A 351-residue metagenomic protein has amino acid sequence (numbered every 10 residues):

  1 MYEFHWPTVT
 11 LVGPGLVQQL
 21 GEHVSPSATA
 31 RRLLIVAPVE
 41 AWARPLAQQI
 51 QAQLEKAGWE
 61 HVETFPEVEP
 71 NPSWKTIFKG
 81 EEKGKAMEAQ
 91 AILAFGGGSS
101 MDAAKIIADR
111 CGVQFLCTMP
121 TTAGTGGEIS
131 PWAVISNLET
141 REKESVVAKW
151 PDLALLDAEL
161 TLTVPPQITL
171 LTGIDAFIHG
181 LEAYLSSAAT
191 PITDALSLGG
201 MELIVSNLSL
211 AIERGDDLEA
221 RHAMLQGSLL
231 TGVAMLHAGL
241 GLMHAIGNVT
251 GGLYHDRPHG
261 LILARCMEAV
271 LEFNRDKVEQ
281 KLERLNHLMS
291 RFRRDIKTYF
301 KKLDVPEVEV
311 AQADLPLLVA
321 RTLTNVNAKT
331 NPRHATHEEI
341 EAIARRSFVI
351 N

Functional and structural regions predicted by a protein language model:
M1-A91: ATP/NTP phosphate-donor binding region
T8, Q18, D109-I192, G200 (+1 more regions): A glycine/threonine-rich phosphate-anchoring loop and its flanking beta-alpha core in nucleotide/phosphate-binding
V17-L20, A43-L46, W74, S99-I106 (+2 more regions): Short glycine/serine/threonine-rich phosphate/pyrophosphate-binding segments that cradle anionic phosphate groups
G84-T121: A short, small-residue-rich loop immediately preceding and capping a beta-strand
G124, L229-P258, N327-K329: Glycine-rich phosphate/pyrophosphate-binding beta-alpha loops
M201-I246: Oxyanion-binding "anion nests"
L253-D256, G260-L317, N327-K329: Gly/Pro-rich interdomain helix-loop hinge
D314-N351: Short, amphipathic C-terminal "tail helix"
